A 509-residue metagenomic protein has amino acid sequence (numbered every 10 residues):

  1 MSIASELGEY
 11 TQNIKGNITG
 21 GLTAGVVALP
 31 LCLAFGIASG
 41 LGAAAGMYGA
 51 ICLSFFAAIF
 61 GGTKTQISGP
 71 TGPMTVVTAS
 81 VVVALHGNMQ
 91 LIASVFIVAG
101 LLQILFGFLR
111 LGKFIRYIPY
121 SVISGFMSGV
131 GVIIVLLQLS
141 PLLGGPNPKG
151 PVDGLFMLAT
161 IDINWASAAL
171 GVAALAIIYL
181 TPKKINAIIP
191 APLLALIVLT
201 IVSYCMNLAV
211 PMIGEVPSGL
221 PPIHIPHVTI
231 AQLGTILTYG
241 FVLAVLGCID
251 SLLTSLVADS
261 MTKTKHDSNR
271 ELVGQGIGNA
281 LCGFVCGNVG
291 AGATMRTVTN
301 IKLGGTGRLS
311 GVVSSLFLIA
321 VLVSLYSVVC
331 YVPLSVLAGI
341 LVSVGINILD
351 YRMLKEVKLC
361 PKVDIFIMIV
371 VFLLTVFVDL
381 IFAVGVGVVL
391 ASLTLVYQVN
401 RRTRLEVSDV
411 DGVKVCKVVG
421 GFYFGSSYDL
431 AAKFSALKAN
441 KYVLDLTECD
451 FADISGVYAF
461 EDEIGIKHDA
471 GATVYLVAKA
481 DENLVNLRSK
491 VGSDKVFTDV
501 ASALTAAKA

Functional and structural regions predicted by a protein language model:
M1-G21, T78-A79, L85-T262, F317 (+3 more regions): Core transmembrane helix bundle of multi-pass membrane transport proteins
E6-K64, P226, I230-L309: Membrane-embedded helical hairpins/re-entrant loop segments and their flanking transmembrane helices within multi-pass
P30-L31, Y48-A57, T71-A84, S314-L318: Hydrophobic alpha-helical segments within and immediately flanking transmembrane helices of multi-pass membrane proteins
G36-A38, T65, I115, N186 (+4 more regions): Helix-capping/transition residues at the boundaries of transmembrane alpha-helices and the short helical linkers
I59-G69, T181-I189, K302-R308, R352-L359: Membrane-helix interface "capping/anchor" motifs
G69, V77, M89-I118, M127 (+1 more regions): Helix-loop-helix junctions within the multi-pass membrane cores of secondary transporters/permeases
N347-K490: The feature marks cytosolic C-terminal regulatory regions of anion transporters and related permeases
S493-L504: Short acidic-hydrophobic, aromatic-tinged amphipathic segments that line or gate anion-handling sites
